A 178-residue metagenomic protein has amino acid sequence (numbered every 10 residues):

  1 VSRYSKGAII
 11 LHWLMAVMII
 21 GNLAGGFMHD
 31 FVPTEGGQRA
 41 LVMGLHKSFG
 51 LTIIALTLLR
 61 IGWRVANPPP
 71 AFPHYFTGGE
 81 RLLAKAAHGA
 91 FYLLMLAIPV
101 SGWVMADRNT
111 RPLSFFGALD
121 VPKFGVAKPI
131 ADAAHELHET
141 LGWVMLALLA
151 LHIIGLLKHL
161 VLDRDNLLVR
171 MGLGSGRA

Functional and structural regions predicted by a protein language model:
V1-A178: Membrane-embedded alpha-helical bundles that constitute the cytochrome b-like, heme-associated redox core of multi-pass
